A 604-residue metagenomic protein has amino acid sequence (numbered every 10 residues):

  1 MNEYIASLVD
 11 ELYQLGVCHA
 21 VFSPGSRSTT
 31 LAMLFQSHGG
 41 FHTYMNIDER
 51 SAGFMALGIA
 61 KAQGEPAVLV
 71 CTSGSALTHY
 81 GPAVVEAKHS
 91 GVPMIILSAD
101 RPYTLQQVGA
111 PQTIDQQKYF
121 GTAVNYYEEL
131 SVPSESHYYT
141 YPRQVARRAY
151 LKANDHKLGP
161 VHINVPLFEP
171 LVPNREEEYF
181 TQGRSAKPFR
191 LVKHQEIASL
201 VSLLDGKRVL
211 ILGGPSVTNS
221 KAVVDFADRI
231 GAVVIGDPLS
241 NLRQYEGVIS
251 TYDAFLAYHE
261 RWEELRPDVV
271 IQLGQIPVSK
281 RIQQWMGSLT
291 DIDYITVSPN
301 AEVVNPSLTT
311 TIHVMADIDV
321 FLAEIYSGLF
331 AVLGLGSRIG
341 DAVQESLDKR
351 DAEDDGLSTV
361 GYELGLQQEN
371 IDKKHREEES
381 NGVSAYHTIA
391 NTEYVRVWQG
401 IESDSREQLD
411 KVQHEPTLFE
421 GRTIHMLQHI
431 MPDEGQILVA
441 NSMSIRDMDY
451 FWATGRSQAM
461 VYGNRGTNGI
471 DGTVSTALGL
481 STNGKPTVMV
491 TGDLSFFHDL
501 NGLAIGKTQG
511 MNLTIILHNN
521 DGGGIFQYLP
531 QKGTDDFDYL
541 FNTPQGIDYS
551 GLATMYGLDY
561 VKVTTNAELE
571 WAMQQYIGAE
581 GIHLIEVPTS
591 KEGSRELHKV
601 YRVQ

Functional and structural regions predicted by a protein language model:
N2-V85: N-terminal cofactor/phosphate-binding cores enriched in small/glycine residues, especially glycine-rich loops such as
I5-G16, S26-R27, L31, F35 (+1 more regions): Active-site diphosphate/adenylate-binding microenvironment
C18-V21, H42-Y44, A62-R101, R266-G274 (+2 more regions): A short, small-residue-rich loop immediately preceding and capping a beta-strand
L97, T104-Q117, I430, W452-Q604: Thiamine diphosphate
Q106-P166, P170-Q182: Internal gly/pro-rich beta-alpha loop/helix module that stabilizes soluble enzyme cofactors or their anionic handles
L158-P160, V165-H194, W571-Q604: Glycine/aspartate-rich loop-and-adjacent alpha/beta segment that forms the canonical ThDP
G213-I295, V303-P306, S457-G484, F497-L500: Glycine-rich, anion-gripping cofactor-binding loops and their flanking helix/strand elements in enzyme active sites
S288-M443, T564-Q574, G578-Q604: Phosphate/pyrophosphate-binding active-site segments
